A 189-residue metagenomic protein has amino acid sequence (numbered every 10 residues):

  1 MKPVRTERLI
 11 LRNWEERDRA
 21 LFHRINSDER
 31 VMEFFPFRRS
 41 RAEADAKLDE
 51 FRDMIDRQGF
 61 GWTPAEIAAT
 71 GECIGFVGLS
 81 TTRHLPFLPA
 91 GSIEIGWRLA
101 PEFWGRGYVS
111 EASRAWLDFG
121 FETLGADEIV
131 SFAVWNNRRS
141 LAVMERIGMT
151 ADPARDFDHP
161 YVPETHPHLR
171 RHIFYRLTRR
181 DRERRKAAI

Functional and structural regions predicted by a protein language model:
M1-E33, E66-I189: Acyl-donor (CoA/ACP) binding surface of acyl/acetyltransferases
R30-F51, G61-T63: Conserved GNAT-fold acetyl-CoA-binding loop/helix
M54-Q58: Short loop/turn motifs at secondary-structure junctions and domain boundaries
